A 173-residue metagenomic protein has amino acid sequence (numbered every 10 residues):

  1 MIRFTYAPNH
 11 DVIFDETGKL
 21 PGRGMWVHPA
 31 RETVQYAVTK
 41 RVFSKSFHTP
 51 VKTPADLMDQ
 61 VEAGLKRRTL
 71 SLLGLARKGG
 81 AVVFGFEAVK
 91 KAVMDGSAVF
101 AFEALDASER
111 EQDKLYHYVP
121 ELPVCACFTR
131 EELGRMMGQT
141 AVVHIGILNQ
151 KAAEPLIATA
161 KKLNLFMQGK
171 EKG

Functional and structural regions predicted by a protein language model:
M1-K45, T49: N-terminal cysteine/histidine-rich coordination modules
N9, E32-V34, D106-E109, E131-E132 (+1 more regions): Conserved nucleotide-binding/hydrolysis micro-motifs of P-loop NTPases
G24, T39, L65, G85 (+4 more regions): Helical mechanochemical/support elements of P-loop NTPase systems and associated helical scaffolds
E32-F102, D106: Extended interfacial segments that mediate partner engagement and assembly in macromolecular machines
S97, L115-V119: Short helix-coil boundary/hinge micro-motifs
D113-Y116, A158: Short amphipathic alpha-helical segments
P120-K162: Short basic, glycine-rich beta-strand/loop surfaces that mediate nucleic-acid
L165-G173: N-terminal targeting/trafficking signals and adjacent low-complexity tails
